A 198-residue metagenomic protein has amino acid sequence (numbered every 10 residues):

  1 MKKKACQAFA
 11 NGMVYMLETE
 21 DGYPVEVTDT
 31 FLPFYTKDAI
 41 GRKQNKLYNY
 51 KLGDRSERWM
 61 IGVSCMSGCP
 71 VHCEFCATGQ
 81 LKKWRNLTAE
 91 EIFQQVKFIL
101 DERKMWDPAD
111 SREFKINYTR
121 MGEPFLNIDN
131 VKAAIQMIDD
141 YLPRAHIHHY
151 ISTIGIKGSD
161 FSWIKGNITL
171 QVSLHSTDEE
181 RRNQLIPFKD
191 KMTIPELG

Functional and structural regions predicted by a protein language model:
M1, G12-M16, V71, L81 (+3 more regions): SAM-dependent transferase fold signal centered on methyltransferase-like domains, encompassing both Class I
M1-W59, V71: Flexible, acidic/Gly-rich N-terminal and inter-domain linker regions that tether and position cofactor-handling modules
C6-A8, S64-C65, T78, S152 (+1 more regions): Short linear Ser/Thr-Pro motifs
E18-E20, T30, M66, T119 (+1 more regions): Structured loops at beta-to-helix junctions and adjacent beta-edge loops in soluble globular domains
V25-V27, K37-A39, I61, C73 (+3 more regions): Short acidic, gly/pro-rich beta-turn/loop elements at beta-sheet edges and active-site/ligand-binding grooves
D29, S67-C69, L174-S176: Short, small-residue-rich loop/turn micro-motifs
Y35, K46-L47, G53-F98: Canonical Radical SAM [4Fe-4S] cluster-binding loop centered on the CxxxCxxC motif and its immediate flanking residues
I99-G198: Conserved AdoMet/S-adenosylmethionine-binding subsite of the radical SAM
